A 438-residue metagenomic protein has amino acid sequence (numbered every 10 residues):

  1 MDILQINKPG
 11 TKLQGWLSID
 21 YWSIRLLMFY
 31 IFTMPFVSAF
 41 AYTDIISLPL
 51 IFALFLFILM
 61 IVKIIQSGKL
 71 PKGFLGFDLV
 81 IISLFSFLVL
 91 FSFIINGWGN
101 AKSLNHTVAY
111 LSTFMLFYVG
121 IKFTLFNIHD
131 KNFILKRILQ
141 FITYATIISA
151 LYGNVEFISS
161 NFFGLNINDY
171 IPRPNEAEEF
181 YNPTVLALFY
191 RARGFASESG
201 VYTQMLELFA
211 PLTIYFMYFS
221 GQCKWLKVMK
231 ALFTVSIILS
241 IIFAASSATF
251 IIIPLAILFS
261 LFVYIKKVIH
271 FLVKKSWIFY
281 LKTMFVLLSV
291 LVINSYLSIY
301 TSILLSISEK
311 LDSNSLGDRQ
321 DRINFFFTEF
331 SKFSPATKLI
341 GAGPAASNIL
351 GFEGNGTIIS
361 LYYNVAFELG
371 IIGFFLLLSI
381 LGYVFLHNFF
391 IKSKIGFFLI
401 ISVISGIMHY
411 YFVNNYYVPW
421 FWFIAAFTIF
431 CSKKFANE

Functional and structural regions predicted by a protein language model:
M1-S67, F87-G97, F423: N-terminal signal-anchor transmembrane segment
S23-I31, V228-V235, L386-V413, P419 (+1 more regions): Loop-to-helix entry and N-terminal half of a specific, functionally important transmembrane alpha helix in multi-pass
P35, I299-L369: Long extracytoplasmic/lumenal interhelical loops at the membrane interface of multi-pass membrane proteins
F57-L59, F209-P211, I257-S260, F398-I407 (+1 more regions): Transmembrane alpha-helices of multi-pass inner-membrane enzymes
L79, P254, L258-Y264, E368-I407: Hydrophobic transmembrane alpha-helices and their immediate junctions
V80-L84, G99-T124, R137-F141, T146: Aromatic-anchored transmembrane helix interface
K136-R173, F180-A245, T249-V263: Alpha-helical transmembrane segments of multi-pass inner-membrane proteins
G194, E198-G200, P344, E353-N388: A conserved mid-to-late transmembrane alpha helix and its immediate loop/hinge that forms the functional core
